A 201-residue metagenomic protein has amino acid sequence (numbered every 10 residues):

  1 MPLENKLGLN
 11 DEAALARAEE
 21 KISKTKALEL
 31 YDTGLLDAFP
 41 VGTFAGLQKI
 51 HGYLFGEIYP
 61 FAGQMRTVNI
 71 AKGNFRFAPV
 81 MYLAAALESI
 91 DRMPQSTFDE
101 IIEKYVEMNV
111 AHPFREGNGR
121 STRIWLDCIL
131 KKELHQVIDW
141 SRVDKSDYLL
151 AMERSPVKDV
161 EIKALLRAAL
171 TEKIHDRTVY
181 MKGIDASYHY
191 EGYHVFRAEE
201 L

Functional and structural regions predicted by a protein language model:
M1-L201: FIC/Doc superfamily catalytic core
